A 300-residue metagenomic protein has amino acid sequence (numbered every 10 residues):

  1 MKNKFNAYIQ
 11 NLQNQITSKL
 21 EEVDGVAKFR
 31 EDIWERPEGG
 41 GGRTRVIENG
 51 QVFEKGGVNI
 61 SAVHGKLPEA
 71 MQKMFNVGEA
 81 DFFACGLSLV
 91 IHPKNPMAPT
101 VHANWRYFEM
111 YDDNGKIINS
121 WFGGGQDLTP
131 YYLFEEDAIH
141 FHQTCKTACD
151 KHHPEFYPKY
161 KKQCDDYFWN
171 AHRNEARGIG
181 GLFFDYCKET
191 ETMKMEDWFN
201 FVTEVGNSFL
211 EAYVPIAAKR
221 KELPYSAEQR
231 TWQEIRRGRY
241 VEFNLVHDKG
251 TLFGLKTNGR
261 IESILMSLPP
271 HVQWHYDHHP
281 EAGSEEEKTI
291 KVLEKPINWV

Functional and structural regions predicted by a protein language model:
M1-N76, T190-Y225, R230-Y240: Gly/Pro-rich turn-and-neighbor structural signature
T44-W121: Internal mixed beta-strand/loop scaffold within catalytic domains of large alpha/beta enzymes
G57, F83-C85, S120-D127, E175-E196 (+1 more regions): Glycine-rich, often proline-containing surface loops adjacent to acidic residues and nearby aromatics that form
M71-K73, M193, L252-N258, Y276: Short conserved micro-motifs at the rims of enzyme active sites and ligand-binding pockets
Y111-K159, V300: Compact, glycine/acidic-enriched structural inserts
A138-A227, T231: Extended, acidic-biased charged interface segments
R230-Q273: C-terminal, helix-dominated tail/subdomain
T257-V300: TerminUS-proximal long segments
